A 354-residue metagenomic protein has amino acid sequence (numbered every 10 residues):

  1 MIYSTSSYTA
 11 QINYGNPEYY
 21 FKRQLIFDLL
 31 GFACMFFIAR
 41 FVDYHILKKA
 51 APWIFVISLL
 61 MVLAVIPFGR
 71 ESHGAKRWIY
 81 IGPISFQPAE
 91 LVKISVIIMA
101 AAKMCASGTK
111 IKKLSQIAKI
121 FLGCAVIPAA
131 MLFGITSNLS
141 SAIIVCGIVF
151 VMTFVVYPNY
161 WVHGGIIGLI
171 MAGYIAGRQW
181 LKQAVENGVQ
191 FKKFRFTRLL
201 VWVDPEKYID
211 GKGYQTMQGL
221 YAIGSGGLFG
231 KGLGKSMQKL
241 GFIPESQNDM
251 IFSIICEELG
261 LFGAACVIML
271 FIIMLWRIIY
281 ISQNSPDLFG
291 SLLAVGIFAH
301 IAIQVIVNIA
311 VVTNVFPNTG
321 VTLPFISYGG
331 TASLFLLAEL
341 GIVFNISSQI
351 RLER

Functional and structural regions predicted by a protein language model:
M1-Y8: Alpha-helical transmembrane segments of multi-pass membrane proteins
Q11-G211, S253-V311, A338-I342: Hydrophobic alpha-helical transmembrane segments of multi-pass inner membrane proteins, especially in bacterial systems
H73-G74, I81, F86, F194 (+7 more regions): Residue-level signal for pocket-adjacent positions within structured domains
N138-I143, K231-S236, S246-N248, A265 (+2 more regions): Transmembrane helix boundary and interhelical junction motifs in multipass membrane proteins
L220-F262: Long extracytoplasmic/lumenal interhelical loops at the membrane interface of multi-pass membrane proteins
Q304-R354: A juxtamembrane structural motif centered on a specific transmembrane helix
